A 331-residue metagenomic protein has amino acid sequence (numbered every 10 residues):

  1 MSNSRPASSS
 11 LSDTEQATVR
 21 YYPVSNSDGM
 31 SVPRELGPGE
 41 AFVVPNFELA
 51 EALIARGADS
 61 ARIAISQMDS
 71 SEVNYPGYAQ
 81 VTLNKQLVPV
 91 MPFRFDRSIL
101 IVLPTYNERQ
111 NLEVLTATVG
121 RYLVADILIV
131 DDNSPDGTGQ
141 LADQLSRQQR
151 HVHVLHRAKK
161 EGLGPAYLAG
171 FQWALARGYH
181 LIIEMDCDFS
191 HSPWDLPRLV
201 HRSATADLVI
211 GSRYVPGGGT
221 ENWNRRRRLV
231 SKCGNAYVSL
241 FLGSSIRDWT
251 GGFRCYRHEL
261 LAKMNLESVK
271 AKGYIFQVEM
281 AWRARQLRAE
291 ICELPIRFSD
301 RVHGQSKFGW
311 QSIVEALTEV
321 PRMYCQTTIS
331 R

Functional and structural regions predicted by a protein language model:
N3-R5, D69-S98, F241-S244, L266-R331: Hydrophobic helical membrane-anchoring modules
V43-A61: A short, charged, amphipathic alpha-helix used as a generic interaction element across diverse proteins
N84-L87, E108-R121: Short, well-formed alpha-helical segments that are part of the catalytic scaffolds of diverse glycosyltransferases
R97-L103, L112, T118-V119, D126-V130: Hydrophobic targeting segments
Q110-V114, D136-L145: Acidic helix N-cap motif at the loop->helix transition within catalytic regions of sugar-transfer enzymes
D131-Q140, F189: A conserved acidic beta->alpha catalytic loop
R157-A176, L181, P193-Y274, R301-T318: Acceptor/aglycone-binding surface of glycosyltransferases and processive sugar-polymer synthases
